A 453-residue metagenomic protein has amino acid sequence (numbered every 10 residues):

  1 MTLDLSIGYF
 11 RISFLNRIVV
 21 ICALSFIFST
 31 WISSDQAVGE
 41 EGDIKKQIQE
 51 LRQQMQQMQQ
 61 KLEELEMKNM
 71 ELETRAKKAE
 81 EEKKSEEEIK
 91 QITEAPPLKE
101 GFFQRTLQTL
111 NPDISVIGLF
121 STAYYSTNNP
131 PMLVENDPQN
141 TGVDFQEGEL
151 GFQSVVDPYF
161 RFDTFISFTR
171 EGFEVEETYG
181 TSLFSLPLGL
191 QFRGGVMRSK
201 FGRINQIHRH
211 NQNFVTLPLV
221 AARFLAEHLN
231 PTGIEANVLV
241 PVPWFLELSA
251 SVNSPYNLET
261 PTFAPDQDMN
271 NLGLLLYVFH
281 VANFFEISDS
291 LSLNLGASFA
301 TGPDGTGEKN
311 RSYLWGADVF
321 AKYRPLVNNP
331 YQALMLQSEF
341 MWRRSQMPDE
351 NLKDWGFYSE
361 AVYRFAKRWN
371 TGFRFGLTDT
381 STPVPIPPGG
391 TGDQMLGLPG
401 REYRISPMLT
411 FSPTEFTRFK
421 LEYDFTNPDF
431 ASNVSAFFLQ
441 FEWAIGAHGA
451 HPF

Functional and structural regions predicted by a protein language model:
M1-N16: N-terminal secretory signal peptides that target proteins for export/translocation
I18-T30: Bacterial N-terminal signal peptides
S34-P131, Q440-W443, G449-F453: N-terminal periplasmic/intermembrane-space "pro-region" immediately following the signal or transit peptide
K99-L258, G273-S292, E360-S381: Outer membrane beta-barrel
Y179-S182, V196, N205, N213 (+1 more regions): Outer-membrane beta-barrel pore domains
L225, N270, E350: Glycine- and other small-residue-rich loops at beta-strand/loop junctions that grip anionic moieties
S251-D268, S298-G305: Active-site-proximal beta-alpha loop/turn segments in soluble metabolic enzymes
F263-Y277, S312: Short, surface-exposed, charged loop/turn segments at secondary-structure junctions
